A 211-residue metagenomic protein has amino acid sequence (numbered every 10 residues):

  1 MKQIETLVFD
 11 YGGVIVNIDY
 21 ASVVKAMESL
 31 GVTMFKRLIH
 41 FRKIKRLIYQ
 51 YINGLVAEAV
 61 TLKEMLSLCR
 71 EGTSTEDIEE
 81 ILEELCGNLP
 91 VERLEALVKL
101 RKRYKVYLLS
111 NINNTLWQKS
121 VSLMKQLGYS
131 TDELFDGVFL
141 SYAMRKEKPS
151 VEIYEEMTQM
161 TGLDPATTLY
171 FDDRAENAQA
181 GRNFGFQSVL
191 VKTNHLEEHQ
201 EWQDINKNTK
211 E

Functional and structural regions predicted by a protein language model:
K2-I4, N113-N114, S120-E211: Asp-based, Mg2+/Mn2+-dependent phosphohydrolase catalytic module
K2-V91, K102, L116-W117: N-terminal helical cap/lid subdomain that shapes the substrate entry/recognition surface in HAD-like hydrolases
D10-G13, G54, L108, V138 (+1 more regions): Generic structural signal for small/hydrophobic residues in well-ordered secondary structure, especially within
V24, L94-V98, Y154, A178: Short amphipathic alpha-helical segments and helix-helix/interface helices
V98-K102, R182: Anion (oxyanion) recognition and catalysis
Y104, N111-N113: General nucleic-acid-binding
K105-Y107, Q187: Proline-centered loop/turn at the N-terminus of a beta-strand
